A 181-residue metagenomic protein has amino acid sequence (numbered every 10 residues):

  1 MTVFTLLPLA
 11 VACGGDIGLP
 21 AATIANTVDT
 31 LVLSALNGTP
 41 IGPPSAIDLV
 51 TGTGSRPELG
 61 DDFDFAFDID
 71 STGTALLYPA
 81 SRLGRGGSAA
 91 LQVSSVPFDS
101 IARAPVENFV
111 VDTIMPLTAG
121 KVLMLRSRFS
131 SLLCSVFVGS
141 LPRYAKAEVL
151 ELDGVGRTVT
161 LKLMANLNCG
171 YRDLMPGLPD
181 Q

Functional and structural regions predicted by a protein language model:
M1-A12: Sec-dependent bacterial lipoprotein signal peptides
C13-Q181: Surface-exposed, beta-sheet-biased, low-hydrophobicity segments with strongly acidic/polar composition
